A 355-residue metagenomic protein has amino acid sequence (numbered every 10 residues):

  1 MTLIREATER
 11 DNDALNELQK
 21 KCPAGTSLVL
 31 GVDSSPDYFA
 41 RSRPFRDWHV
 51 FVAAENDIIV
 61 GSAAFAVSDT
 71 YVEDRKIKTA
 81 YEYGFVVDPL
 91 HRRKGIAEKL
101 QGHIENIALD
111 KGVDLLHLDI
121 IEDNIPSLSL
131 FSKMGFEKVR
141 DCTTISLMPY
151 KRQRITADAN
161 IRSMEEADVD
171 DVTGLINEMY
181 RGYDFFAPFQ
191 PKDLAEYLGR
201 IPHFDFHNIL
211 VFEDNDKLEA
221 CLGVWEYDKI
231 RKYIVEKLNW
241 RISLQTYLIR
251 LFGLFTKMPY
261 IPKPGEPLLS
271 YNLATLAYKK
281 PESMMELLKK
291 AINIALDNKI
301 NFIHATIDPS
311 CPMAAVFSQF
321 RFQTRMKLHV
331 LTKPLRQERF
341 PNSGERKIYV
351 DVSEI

Functional and structural regions predicted by a protein language model:
M1-E55, I59, Y81, R152-D193 (+2 more regions): Short amphipathic alpha-helix that is part of the acyltransferase structural core
L18-G25, V32-W48, S62-V67, E73-R92 (+2 more regions): Basic, Lys/Arg-rich alpha-helical nucleic-acid-recognition elements, primarily the DNA-binding modules of transcription
D37-V52, G61, Y81, L198-L210 (+2 more regions): A short helix-loop-beta-strand connector motif used in the catalytic cores of GNAT acetyltransferases and, in some
S62, A220-C221: Short glycine-/small-residue motifs
D74-I77, L100, E122-D168, E178 (+1 more regions): Short, flexible helix-coil linker/hinge segments at the edges of structured domains or between repeats
V87, R93-N106, S129, K133 (+1 more regions): Conserved acetyl-CoA-binding loop-helix of GNAT-fold acetyltransferases
I120-D123, S132-T156, C221-I355: Active-site/acyl-donor-binding loops of N-acyltransferases
